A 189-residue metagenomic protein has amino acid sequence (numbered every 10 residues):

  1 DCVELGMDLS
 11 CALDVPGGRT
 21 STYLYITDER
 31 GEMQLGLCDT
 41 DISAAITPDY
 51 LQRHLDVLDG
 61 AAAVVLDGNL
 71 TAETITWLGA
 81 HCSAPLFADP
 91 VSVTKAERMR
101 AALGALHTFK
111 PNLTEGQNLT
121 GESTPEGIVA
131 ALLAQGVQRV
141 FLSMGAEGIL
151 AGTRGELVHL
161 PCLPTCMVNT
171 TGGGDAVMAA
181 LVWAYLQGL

Functional and structural regions predicted by a protein language model:
D1-A62: Conserved N-terminal subdomain of the carbohydrate kinase-like
S10-T20, D89-S92, L133, F141-M144: Beta-strand->loop->alpha-helix junctions that form or flank phosphate-binding loops in nucleotide-handling enzymes
D39-T40, P111, C162, W183: Active-site donor-binding loop signature of nucleotide-sugar glycosyltransferases
L51-H54, M99-A102, M167: Acidic, amphipathic alpha-helical patches
D59, G104, Q135: Structured loop/turn residues at beta-strand edges in well-structured enzyme cores
A62-A130, G148-I149: Conserved beta-alpha-beta core of the PfkB/ribokinase-like small-molecule kinase fold
A96, S123-L189: Conserved phosphate-binding/catalytic region of the ribokinase-like
